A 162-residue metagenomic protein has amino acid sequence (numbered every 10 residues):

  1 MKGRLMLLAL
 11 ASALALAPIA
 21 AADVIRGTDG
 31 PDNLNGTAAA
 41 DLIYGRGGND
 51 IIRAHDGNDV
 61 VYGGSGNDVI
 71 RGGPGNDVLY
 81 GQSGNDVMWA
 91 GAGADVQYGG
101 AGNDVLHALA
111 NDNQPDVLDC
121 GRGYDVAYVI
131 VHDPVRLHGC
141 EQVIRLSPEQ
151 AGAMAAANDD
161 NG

Functional and structural regions predicted by a protein language model:
M1-L7: Bacterial N-terminal signal peptides that target proteins for export
L8-A15: Bacterial N-terminal signal peptides
P18-V24: Sec/Tat signal peptide C-region and signal peptidase I cleavage site
G27-G30, G36, G45-G47, R53-A54 (+8 more regions): Glycine-centered beta-turn/loop sites at beta-strand termini
L109-A151: Leucine-rich solenoid repeat scaffolds
G152-G162: Ser/Thr/Gly/Pro-rich low-complexity, disordered linker/stalk segments of secreted and cell-surface proteins
